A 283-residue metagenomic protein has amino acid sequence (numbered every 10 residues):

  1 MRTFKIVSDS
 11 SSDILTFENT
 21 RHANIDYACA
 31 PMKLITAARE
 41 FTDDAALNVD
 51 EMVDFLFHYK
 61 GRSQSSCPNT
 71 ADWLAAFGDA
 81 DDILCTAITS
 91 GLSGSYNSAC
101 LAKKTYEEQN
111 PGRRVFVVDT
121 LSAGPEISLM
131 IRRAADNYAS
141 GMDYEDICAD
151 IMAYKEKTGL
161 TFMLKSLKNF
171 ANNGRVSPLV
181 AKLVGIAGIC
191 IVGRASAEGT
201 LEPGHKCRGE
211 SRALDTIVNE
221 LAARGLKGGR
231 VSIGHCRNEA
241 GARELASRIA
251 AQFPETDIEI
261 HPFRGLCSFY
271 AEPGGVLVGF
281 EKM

Functional and structural regions predicted by a protein language model:
R2-T3, S10-K33, A38, L92-S95 (+3 more regions): Mixed-charge interfacial surface used for oligomerization/domain docking and macromolecular partner engagement
A38-V49: Cytochrome P450
L47-H58, G193-T200: Short, basic/glycine-rich phosphate-binding loops at helix/coil junctions that contact nucleotide phosphates
M52-F77: Glycine-rich oxoanion-binding loops at beta->alpha junctions
Q64, C85, V117, S232-I233: Short catalytic-loop micro-motif centered on adjacent basic/acidic residues
P68-K103, E107-Q109: Active-site cofactor/cluster-binding pocket
N110-F116: Ligand-binding "clamshell"
